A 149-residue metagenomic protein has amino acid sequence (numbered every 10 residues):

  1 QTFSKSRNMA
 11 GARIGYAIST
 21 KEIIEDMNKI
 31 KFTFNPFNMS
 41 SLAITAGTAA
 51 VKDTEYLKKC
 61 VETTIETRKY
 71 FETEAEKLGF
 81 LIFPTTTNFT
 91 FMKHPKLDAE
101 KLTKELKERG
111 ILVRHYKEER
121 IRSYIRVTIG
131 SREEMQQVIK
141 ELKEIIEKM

Functional and structural regions predicted by a protein language model:
Q1-E76, F80-F83: PLP-dependent aminotransferase class I/II
T2, A12, M92-K93, R114-H115: Thr-Gly-centered strand-to-loop micro-motif
G11, T86, R120-S123: Short acidic/glycine-enriched loop/turn segments that link adjacent beta-strands
I18, F91-K93, T128-G130: Short hydrophobic/aromatic beta-strand micro-patches that form the beta-sheet surface supporting nucleotide- or nucleic
E22, E55, L97-D98, E133: A generic structural signal for alpha-helix starts
T64-I65, E74-R109, I125: Conserved PLP-binding catalytic core of the aspartate aminotransferase-like
K104-R109, V113-R114, E118-M149: PLP-dependent enzyme catalytic core of the Aspartate aminotransferase-like
